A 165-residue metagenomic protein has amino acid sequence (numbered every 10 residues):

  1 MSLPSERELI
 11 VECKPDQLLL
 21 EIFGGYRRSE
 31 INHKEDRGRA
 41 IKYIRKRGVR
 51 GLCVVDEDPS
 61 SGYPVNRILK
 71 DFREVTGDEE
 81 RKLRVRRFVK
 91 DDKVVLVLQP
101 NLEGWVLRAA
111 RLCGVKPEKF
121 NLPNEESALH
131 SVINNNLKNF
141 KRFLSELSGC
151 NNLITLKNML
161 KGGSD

Functional and structural regions predicted by a protein language model:
M1-S2, I22, Y26, Y43-L52 (+1 more regions): C-terminal accessory helical subdomains adjacent to catalytic cores in phosphodiester- and nucleotide-handling enzymes
S2-G38, C53-D58: Short, acidic loop-beta-alpha module within alpha/beta folds
